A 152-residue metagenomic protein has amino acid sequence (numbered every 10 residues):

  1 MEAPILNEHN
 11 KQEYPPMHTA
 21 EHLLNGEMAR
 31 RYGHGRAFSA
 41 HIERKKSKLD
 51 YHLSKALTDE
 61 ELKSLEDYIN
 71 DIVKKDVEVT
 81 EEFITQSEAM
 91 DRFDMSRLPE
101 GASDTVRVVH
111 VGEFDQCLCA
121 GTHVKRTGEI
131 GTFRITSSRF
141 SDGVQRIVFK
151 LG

Functional and structural regions predicted by a protein language model:
M1-G152: Active-/binding-site microenvironments in catalytic and ligand-binding cores
